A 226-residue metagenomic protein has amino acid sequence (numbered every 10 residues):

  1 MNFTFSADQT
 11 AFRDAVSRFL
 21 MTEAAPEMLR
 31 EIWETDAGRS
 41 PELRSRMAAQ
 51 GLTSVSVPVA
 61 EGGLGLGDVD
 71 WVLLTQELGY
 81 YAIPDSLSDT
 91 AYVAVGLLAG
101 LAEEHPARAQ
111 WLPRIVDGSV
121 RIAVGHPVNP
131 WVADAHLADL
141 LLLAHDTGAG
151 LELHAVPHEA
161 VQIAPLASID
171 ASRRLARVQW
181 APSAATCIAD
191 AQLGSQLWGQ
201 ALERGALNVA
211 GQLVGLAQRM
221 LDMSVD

Functional and structural regions predicted by a protein language model:
M1-S6, R30-G38, A191-G205, D222-D226: Glycine-rich cofactor-pocket loops
E27-A49: Short secondary-structure junction/hinge motifs that connect adjacent elements
S45-A49, L66-L73, A184-Q196: Acidic-glycine-rich active-site phosphate/pyrophosphate-binding loop
A48-R108: Internal helix-loop-helix
D85-D89, E103-Q218, D222: FAD-binding core of flavoproteins
